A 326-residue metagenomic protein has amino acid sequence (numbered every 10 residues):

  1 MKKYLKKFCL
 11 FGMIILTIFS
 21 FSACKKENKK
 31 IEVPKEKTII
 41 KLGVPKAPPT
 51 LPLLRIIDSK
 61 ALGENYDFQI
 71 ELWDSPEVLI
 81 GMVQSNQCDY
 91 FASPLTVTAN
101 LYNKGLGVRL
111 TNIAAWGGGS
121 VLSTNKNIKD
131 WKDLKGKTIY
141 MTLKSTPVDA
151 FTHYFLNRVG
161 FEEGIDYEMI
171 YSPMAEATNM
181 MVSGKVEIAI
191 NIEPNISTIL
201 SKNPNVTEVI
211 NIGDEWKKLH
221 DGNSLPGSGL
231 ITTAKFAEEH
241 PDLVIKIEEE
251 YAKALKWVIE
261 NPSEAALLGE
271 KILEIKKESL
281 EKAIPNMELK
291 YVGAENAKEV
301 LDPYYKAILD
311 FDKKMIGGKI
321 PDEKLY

Functional and structural regions predicted by a protein language model:
M1-C9: Bacterial N-terminal signal peptides that target proteins for export
L10-I18: Hydrophobic helical h-region of N-terminal Sec-dependent signal peptides in bacterial secretory/periplasmic proteins
F19-A23: C-terminal motif of bacterial Sec signal peptides marking the signal peptidase cleavage site
K25-E27: Bacterial signal peptide processing site
I31-E162, E168-Y171, E187, E193 (+1 more regions): Short, glycine-/small- and polar/acidic-enriched structural segments that line small-molecule recognition paths
K60-Y66, G213-N223, K290-K298: Short, solvent-exposed loop/beta-turn-alpha elements that line the ligand-binding surface or hinge of extracytoplasmic
L95-V97, E176-L268: Pocket-lining segment of extracytoplasmic ligand-binding domains
A237-K314: Secondary-structure end/capping motifs
